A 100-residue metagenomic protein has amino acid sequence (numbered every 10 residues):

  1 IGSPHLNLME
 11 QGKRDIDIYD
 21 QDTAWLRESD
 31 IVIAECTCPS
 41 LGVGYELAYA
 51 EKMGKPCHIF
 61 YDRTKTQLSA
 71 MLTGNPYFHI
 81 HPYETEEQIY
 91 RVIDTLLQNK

Functional and structural regions predicted by a protein language model:
I1-K100: Conserved catalytic or regulatory cores that recognize and/or transform ribose-phosphate-containing ligands
